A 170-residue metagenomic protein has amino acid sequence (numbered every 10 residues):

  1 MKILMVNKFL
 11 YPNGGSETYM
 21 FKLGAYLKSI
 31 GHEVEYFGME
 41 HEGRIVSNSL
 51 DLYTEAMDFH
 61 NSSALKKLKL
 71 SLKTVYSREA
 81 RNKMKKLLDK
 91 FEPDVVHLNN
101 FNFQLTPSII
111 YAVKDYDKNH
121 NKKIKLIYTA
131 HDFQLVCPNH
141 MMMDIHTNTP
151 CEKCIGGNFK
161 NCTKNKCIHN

Functional and structural regions predicted by a protein language model:
M1-I3: Extreme N-terminal starter segment of soluble prokaryotic enzymes
N7-N13, M20, G24-K90: N-terminal strand-loop element at the rim of the active site of nucleotide-sugar-dependent glycosyltransferases
N13, G43-V46, Q104-P107, Q134-N139 (+1 more regions): Short catalytic/ligand-binding loop motif for oxyanion handling, primarily in non-cytosolic enzymes, centered on
D51-A56, K114-D115, M143-N148: Short, hinge-like loop/turn segments at secondary-structure boundaries
N61-K67, A130-N170: Acceptor-binding helix/loop patch of EC 2.4 sugar-transfer enzymes, predominantly nucleotide-sugar-dependent
K85-L105, I124-T129: Short N-terminal targeting/anchoring amphipathic segment
S108-V113: A short acidic, amphipathic alpha-helical/loop segment
Y116-L126: A short helix->loop->beta-strand "cap" motif at the edges of active sites that frequently abuts
